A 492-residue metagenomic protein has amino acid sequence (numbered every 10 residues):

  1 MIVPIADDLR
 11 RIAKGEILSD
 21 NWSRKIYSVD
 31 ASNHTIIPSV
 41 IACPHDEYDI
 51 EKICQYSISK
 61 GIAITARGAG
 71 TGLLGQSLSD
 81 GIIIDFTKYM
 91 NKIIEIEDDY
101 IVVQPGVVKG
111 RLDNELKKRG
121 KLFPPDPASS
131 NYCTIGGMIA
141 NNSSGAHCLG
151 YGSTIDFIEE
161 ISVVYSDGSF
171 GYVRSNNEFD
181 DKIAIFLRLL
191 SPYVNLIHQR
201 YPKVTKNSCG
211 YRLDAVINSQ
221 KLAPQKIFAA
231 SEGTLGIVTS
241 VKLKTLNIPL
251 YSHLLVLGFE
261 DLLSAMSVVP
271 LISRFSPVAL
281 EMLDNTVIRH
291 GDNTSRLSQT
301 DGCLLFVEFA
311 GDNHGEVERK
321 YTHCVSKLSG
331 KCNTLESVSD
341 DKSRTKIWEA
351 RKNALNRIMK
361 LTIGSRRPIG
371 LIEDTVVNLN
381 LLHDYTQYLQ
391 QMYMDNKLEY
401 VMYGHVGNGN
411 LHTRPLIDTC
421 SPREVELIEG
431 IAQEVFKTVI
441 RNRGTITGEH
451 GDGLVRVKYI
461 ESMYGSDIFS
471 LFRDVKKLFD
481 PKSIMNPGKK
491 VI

Functional and structural regions predicted by a protein language model:
M1-Q55, S59, A69-D99, A128 (+7 more regions): N-terminal flexible segment immediately upstream of the FAD-binding catalytic core in FAD-dependent oxidoreductases
P4, D49-K52, R111, S264-S267 (+3 more regions): Short, conserved charged micro-motifs
A6-D8, S264-V287, L382-D395, I431-V435: Short amphipathic alpha-helix segments
L9, S32-I64, F86-S129, I139 (+4 more regions): N-terminal glycine-rich flavin-associated loop
I17-N21, A42-P44, A63-G68, G75 (+16 more regions): General beta-strand structural signal in soluble alpha/beta enzymes
S32, M138-A140, S144, C148-Y151 (+3 more regions): C-terminal substrate-binding/cap subdomain adjacent to the FAD-binding core in PCMH-type and related FAD-linked
I358-R366, K458-I492: Activity-critical C-terminal alpha-helical subdomain
S421-I440, Y464-V475: Helical (often loop-to-helix) elements that flank the catalytic cores of nucleotide-handling enzymes
